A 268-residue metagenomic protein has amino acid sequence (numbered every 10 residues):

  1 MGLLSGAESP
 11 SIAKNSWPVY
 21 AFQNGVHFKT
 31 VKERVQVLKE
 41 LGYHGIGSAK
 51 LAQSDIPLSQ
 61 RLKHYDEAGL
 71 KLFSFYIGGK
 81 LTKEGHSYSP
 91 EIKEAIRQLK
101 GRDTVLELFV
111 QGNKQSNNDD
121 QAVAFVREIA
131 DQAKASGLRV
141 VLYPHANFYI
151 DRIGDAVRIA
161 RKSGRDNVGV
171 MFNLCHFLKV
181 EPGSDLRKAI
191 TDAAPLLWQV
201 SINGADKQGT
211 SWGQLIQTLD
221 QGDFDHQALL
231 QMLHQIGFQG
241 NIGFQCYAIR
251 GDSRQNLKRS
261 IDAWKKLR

Functional and structural regions predicted by a protein language model:
L3-R97, G101, R165-G169, P195 (+2 more regions): N-terminal pre-domain/capping segments
E8-V19, K29-K39, R127-D131, G137 (+2 more regions): Histidine-acidic metal/acid-base catalytic patches
Q23-K32, G45-Q60, G78-E91, N113-D120 (+4 more regions): Acidic-and-aromatic substrate-binding clefts and catalytic sites of carbohydrate-active enzymes
Y43, L70, T104, L138 (+1 more regions): Short phosphate-binding/catalytic loops that engage adenosine nucleotides
G45-G47, S74, E107-L108, V141 (+3 more regions): Conserved beta-strand positions in the central sheet of alpha/beta enzyme cores
I77-G78, L108-N113, G204: Short loop/turn segments at strand-loop or loop-helix junctions that form parts of catalytic or ligand-binding pockets
K83-V170: Active-site acidic/histidine proton-transfer and metal-coordination neighborhood in alpha/beta enzyme cores
